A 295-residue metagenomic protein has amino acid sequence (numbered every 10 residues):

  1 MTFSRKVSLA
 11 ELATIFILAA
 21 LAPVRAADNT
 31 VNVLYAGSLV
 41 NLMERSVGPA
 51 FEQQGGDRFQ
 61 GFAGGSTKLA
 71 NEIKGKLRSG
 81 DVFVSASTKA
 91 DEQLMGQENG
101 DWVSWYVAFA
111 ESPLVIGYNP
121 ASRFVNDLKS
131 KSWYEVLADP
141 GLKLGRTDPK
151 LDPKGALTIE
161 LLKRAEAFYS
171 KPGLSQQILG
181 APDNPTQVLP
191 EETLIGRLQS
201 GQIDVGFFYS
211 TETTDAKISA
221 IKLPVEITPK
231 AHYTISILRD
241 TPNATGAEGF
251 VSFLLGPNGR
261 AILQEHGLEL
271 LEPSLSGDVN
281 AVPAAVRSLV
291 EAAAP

Functional and structural regions predicted by a protein language model:
M1-K6: N-terminal secretory signal peptides that target proteins for export/translocation
S8, P23-R25: N-terminal non-cleavable signal-anchor helices
A10-A20: Bacterial N-terminal signal peptides
A26-K76, S87-E98, W102, V107-S112 (+1 more regions): Exported/periplasmic ABC-transporter solute-binding proteins
G80-S85: Periplasmic-binding protein-like
